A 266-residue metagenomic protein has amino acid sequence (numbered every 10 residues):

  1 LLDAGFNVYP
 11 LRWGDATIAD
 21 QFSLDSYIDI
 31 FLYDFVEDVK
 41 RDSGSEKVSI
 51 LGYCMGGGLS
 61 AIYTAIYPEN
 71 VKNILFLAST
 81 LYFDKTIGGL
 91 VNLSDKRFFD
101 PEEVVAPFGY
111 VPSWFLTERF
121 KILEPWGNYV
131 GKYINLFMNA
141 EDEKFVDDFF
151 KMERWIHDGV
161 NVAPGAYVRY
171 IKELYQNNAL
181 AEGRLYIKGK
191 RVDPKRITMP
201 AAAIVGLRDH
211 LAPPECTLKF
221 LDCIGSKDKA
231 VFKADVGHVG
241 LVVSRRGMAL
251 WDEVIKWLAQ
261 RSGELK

Functional and structural regions predicted by a protein language model:
L1-I18: Conserved alpha/beta-hydrolase
F22-D42: Alpha/beta-hydrolase active-site loop
R41, S45, L59-G165: Alpha/beta-hydrolase-fold enzymes
I50-G52, L77, I204: Short beta-strand immediately N-terminal to the catalytic nucleophile in serine-hydrolase-like folds
L51-G56, S60: Gly/Ala-rich beta-loop-alpha elbow adjacent to hydrolase catalytic centers
I197, A203-V205, D209: Short beta-strand/loop motif that positions the catalytic acidic residue of the alpha/beta-hydrolase fold
M199, P213-D222: Short alpha-helix in the alpha/beta-hydrolase fold that links the catalytic acid
L211, V231, D235-W251: Catalytic histidine-centered segment of alpha/beta-hydrolase-like enzymes
